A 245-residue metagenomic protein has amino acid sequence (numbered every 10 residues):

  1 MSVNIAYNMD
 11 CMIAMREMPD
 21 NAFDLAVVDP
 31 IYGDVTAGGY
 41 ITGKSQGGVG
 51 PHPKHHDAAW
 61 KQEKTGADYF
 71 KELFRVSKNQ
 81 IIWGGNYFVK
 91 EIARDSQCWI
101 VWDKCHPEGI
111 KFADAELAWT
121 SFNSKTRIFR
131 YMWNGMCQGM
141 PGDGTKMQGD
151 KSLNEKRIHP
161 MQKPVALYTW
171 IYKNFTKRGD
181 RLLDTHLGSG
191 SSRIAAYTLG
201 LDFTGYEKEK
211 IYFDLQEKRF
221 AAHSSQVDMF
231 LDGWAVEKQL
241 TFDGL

Functional and structural regions predicted by a protein language model:
M1-N4, D114: Sequence-level motif detector for i,i+2 pairs with an aromatic at +2
V3-I13, M229-L231: Conserved SAM-binding strand-loop segment of SAM-dependent methyltransferases
N8, M12, G66-F70, V165-T169: Short, well-ordered alpha-helical scaffold segments within catalytic/effector domains
M9-M12, D57, E116: Generic secondary-structure boundary/loop-capping signal
D10-I13, E63, G85-Y87: Short beta->alpha connector loops
E17-V28, Y32-H55, F74-L245: Class I S-adenosyl-L-methionine
H52-K64: A short acidic, glycine-rich active-site loop that binds or catalyzes chemistry on phosphate/adenosine moieties
E63-N79: A short glycine-rich, Lys/Arg-flanked "PGG" loop and its adjoining helix->strand segment in the class I
